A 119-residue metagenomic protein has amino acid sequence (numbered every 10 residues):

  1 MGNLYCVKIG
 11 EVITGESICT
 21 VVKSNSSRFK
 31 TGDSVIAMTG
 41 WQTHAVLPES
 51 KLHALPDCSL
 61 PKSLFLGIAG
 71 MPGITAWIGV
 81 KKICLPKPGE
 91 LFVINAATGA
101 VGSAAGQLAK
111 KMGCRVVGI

Functional and structural regions predicted by a protein language model:
M1-W41: Glycine-rich beta-strand-centered segment in the early N-terminal region that forms part of a ligand/cofactor-binding
S26, E49, G73: ATP/adenylate-binding site constellation spanning eukaryotic-like Ser/Thr protein kinases, ABC-transporter
T31-A37, H53-L60: Phosphate/diphosphate ligand-binding glycine-rich loop within oxidoreductases
M38-L52: A structural motif shared across PLP-dependent enzymes of the aminotransferase-like
L60-A69: Short pre-catalytic strand/loop immediately N-terminal to key active-site residues, enriched for Gly-Thr
G70-I119: Mid-domain Rossmann-like dinucleotide-binding core that forms the NAD(H)/NADP(H) cofactor-binding site
